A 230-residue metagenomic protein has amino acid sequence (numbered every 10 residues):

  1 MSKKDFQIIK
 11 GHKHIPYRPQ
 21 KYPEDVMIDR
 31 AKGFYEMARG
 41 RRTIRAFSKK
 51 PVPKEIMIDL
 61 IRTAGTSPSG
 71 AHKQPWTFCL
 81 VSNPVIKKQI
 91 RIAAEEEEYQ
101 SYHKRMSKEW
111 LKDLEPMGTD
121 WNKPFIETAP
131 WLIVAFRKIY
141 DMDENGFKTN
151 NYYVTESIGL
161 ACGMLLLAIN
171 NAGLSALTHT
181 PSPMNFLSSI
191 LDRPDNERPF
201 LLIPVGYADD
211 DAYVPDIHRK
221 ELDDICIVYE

Functional and structural regions predicted by a protein language model:
M1-I44, S48-I58, Q89-I92, H103-K104: N-terminal accessory segments that position/regulate proteins before the catalytic core
S2-V26, L201-E230: C-terminal helix-cap and adjacent tail motif
K4-Q7, L80-I158: Glycine/small-residue-rich phosphate/adenosyl-binding loop
R41, D59-G65, I133, I139-I190: Small-aliphatic-rich amphipathic alpha-helix that forms the alpha element of a beta-alpha
T63-G65, P116-W121, L187-S189, A212: Glycine-rich, charged/polar anion/phosphate-binding loops that engage phosphate groups from diverse ligands
G65-A71: Glycine-rich phosphate/pyrophosphate-binding beta-alpha loops
A71-S82: Short loop-to-beta-strand entry elements in the cores of soluble alpha/beta enzymes
E98-M106, D192-P215: A glycine-rich helix N-cap at a beta->alpha junction
